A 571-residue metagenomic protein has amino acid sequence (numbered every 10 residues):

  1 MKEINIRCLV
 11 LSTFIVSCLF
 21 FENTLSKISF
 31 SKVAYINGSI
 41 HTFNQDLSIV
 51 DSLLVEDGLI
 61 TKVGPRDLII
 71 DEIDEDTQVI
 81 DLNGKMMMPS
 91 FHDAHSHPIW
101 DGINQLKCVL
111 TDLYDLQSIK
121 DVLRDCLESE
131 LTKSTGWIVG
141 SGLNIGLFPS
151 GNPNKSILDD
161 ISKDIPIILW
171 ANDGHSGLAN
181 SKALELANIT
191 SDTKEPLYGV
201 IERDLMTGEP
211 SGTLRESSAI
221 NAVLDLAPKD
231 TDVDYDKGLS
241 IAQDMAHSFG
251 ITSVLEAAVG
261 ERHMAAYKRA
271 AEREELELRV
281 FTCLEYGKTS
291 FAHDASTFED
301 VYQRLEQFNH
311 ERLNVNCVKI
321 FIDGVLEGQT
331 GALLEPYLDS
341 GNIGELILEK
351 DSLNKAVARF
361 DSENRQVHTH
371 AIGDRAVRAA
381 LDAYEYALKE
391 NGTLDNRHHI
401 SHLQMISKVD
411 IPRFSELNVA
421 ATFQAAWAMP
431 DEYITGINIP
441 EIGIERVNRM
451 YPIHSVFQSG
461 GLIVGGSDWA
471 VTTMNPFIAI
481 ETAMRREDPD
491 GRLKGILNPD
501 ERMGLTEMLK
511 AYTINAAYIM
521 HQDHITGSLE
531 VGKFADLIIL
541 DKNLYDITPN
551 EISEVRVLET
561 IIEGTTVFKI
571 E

Functional and structural regions predicted by a protein language model:
K2-V10: Bacterial N-terminal signal peptides that target proteins for export
I15-S31: Bacterial Sec-dependent signal peptides at the C-terminal "C-region" and cleavage site
I28-I36, H41, Q45-D300, N316 (+7 more regions): Divalent metal-binding segments
K237, A358-H368, I372-H398, H402 (+5 more regions): His/Asp/Glu-enriched, well-ordered alpha-helical/loop segment that forms or immediately abuts the divalent-metal
A271-E274, R304-N309, T393, S415-E416: Acidic (Asp/Glu)-rich catalytic clusters
A420: Ligand-binding beta-strand-loop-alpha-helix segment within the catalytic cores of soluble metabolic enzymes
